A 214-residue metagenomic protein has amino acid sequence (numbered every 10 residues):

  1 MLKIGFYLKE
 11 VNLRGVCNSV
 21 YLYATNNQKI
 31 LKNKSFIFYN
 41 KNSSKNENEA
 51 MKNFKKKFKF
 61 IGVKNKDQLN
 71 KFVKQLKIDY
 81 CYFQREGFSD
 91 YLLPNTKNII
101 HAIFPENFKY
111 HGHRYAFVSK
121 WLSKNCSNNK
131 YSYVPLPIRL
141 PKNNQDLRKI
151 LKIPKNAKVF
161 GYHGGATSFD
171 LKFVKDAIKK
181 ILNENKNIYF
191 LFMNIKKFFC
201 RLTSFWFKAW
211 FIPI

Functional and structural regions predicted by a protein language model:
M1-G5: Extreme N-terminal starter segment of soluble prokaryotic enzymes
F6, N46-S123: Extended catalytic core of nucleotide-activated donor transferases of GT-like folds
Y7-R14, N18-Q68, I195-C200: N-terminal strand-loop element at the rim of the active site of nucleotide-sugar-dependent glycosyltransferases
L8, F36-N40, Y82-R85, G161-G164 (+1 more regions): Short beta-strand segments
V11-R14, S44, G87-D90, P105-N107 (+2 more regions): Short acidic, S/G/P-rich loop/turn micro-motifs used as interaction or catalytic elements
F36-F38, Y82, I99, R114-A116 (+2 more regions): Hydrophobic/aromatic beta-strand patches that form the interior of the parallel beta-sheet core in alpha/beta enzyme
G112, W121-I138: Helix-loop-beta element that forms the nucleotide-linked donor phosphate-binding surface in glycosyltransferases
N128, L136-I212: Conserved catalytic-core segment of nucleotide-activated headgroup transferases in glycan assembly
